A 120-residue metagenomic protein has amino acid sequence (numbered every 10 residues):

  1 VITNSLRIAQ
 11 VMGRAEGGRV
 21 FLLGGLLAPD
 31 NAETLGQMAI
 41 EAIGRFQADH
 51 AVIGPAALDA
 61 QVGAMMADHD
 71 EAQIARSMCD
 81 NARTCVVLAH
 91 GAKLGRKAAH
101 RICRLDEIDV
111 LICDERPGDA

Functional and structural regions predicted by a protein language model:
V1: Active-site diphosphate/adenylate-binding microenvironment
N4: Active-site catalytic microenvironments in core metabolic enzymes, especially phosphate/sugar-handling
R7-A120: Conserved phosphate- and dinucleotide-binding cores of soluble alpha/beta proteins, encompassing both enzyme active
